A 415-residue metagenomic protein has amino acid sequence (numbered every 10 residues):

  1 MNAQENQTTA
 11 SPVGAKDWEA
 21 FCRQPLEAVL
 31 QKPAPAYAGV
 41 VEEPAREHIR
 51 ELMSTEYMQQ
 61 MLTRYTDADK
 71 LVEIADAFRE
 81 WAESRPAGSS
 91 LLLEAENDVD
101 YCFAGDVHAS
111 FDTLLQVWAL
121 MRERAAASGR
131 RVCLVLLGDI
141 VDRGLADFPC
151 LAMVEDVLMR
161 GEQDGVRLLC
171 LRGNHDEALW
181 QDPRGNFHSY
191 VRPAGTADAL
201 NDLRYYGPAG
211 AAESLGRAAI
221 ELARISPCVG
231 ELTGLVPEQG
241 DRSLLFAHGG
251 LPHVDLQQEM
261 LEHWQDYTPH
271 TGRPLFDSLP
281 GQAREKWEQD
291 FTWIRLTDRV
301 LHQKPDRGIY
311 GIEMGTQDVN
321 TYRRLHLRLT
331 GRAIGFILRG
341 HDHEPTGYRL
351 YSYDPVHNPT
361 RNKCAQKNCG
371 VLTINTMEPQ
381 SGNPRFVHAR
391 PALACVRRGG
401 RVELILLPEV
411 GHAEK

Functional and structural regions predicted by a protein language model:
A10-R50, K304, Y322-K415: Acidic, His/Gly-rich catalytic cores of divalent-metal-dependent hydrolytic chemistry
E27, K32-L151: N-terminal active-site segment of His-dependent metallophosphoesterases
D98, R130-R131, V141-R273: Active-site neighborhood of divalent metal-dependent phosphoester bond hydrolases
F103, L134-L136, C170-L171, L245 (+1 more regions): Residue-level marker for buried hydrophobic side chains located in beta-strands that build the well-ordered beta-sheet
G105-H108, L137-V141, N174-D176, G249-L251 (+2 more regions): Active-site metal-binding loops of divalent metal-dependent hydrolases
Q116-R124, M153-R160, R324-R328: A generic secondary-structure signal
M121-R130, Q163, G240, T330-R332: Glycine-rich phosphate-binding loop signature in dinucleotide/nucleotide-binding domains
A209-L372, E378-F386: Acidic, His/Gly-enriched loop-helix segments that form or flank divalent-metal centers in metallo-dependent hydrolases
